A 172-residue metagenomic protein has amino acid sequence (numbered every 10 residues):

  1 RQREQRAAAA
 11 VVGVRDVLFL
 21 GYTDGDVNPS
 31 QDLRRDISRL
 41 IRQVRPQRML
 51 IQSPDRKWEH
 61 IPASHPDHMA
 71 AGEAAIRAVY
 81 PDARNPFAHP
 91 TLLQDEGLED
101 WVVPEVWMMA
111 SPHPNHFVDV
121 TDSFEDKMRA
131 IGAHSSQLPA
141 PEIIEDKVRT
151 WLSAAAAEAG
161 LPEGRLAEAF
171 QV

Functional and structural regions predicted by a protein language model:
R1-R45: Active-site rim/loop-helix segments in enzyme catalytic domains that contact anionic ligands
Q31-V172: Metal-dependent de-N-acetylase/amidase catalytic core
